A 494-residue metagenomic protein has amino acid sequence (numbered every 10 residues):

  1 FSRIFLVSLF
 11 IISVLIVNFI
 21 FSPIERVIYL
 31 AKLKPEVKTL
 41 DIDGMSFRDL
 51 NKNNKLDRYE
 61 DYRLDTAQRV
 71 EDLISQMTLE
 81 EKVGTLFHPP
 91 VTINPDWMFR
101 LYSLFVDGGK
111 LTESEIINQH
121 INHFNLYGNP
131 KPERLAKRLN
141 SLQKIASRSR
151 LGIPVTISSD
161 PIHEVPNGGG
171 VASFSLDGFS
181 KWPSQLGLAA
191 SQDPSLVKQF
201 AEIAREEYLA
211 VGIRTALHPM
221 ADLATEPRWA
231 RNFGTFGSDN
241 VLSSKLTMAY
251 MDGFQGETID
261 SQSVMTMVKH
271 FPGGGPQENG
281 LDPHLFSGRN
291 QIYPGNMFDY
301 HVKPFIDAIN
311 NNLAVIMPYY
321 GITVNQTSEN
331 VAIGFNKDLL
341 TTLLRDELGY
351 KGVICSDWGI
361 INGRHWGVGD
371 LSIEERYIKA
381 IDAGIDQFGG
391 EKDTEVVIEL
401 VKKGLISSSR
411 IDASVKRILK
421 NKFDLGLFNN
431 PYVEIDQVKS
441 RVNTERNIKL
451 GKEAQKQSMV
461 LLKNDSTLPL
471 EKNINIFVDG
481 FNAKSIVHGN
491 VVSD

Functional and structural regions predicted by a protein language model:
F1-D494: Glycoside hydrolase catalytic-domain context in secreted enzymes
